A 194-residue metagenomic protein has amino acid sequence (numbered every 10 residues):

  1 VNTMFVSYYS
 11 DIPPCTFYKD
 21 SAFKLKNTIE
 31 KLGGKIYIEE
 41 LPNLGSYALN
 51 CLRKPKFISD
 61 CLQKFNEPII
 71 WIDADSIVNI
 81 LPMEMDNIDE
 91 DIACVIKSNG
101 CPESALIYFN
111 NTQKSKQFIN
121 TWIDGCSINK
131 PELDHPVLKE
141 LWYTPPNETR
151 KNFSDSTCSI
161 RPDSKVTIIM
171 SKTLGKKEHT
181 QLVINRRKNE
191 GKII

Functional and structural regions predicted by a protein language model:
V1-P68, Q113, P145-N147, K172-I194: N-terminal anchoring/stem segment of glycosyltransferases
N2-T3, E90, E103-S104, H135 (+1 more regions): Short, surface-exposed beta-edge/turn micro-motifs
V6, Y37, I70-I72, A93-C94 (+2 more regions): Hydrophobic/aromatic beta-strand patches that form the interior of the parallel beta-sheet core in alpha/beta enzyme
Y8, E39-P42, V95-I96, F153-S156: Conserved beta-strand termini and adjacent loop/short-helix elements that scaffold enzyme active sites in alpha/beta
K26, I58-S59, M83-D86, H135-W142: Short amphipathic alpha-helical segments and helix-helix/interface helices
P42-S46, A93-S98, S127: A short glycine/serine-rich beta->alpha loop
L52-K116: GT-A fold catalytic core of metal-dependent nucleotide-sugar glycosyltransferases, centered on the diacidic
K56, S115-I194: Catalytic core and acceptor-binding pocket of nucleotide-sugar-dependent glycosyltransferases
